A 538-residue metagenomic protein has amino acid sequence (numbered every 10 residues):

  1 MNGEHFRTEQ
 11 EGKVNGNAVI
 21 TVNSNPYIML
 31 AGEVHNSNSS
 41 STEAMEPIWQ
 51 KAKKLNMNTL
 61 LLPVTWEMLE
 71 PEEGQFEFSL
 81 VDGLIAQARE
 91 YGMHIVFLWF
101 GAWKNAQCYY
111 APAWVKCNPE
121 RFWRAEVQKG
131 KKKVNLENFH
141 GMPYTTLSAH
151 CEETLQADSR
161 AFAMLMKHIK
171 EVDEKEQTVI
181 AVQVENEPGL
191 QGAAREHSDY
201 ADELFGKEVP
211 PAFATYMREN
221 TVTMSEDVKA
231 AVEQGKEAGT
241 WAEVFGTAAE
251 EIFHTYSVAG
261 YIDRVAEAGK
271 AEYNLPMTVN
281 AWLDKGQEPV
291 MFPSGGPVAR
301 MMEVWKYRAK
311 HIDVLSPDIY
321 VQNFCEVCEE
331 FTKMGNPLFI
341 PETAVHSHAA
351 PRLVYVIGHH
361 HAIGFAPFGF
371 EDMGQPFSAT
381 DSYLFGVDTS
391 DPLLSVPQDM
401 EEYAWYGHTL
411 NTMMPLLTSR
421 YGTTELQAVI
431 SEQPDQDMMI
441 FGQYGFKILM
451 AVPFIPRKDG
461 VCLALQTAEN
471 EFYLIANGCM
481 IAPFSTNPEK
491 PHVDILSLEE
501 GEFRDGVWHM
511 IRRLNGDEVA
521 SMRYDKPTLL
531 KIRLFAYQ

Functional and structural regions predicted by a protein language model:
M1-N58: N-terminal carbohydrate-binding accessory modules
I28-G32, N58-L62, I95-W99, I180-V184 (+4 more regions): Hydrophobic faces of well-ordered beta-strands that scaffold small-molecule active sites in alpha/beta enzyme cores
S37-K54, V290-R308, F324-V327, A350-L353: Short, acidic/polar
A44-R124, I169, V258-E272: Aromatic-lined substrate-binding rim segments of carbohydrate-active enzymes
R89, M93, R264-L275, M301-W405: Catalytic-core region of carbohydrate-active enzymes that cleave or remodel glycosidic bonds
E120-M302: Polysaccharide-binding and catalytic clefts of secreted carbohydrate-active enzymes
V354-E489: Aromatic- and carboxylate-lined catalytic core of secreted/periplasmic carbohydrate-active enzymes
K447-K458, N470-Q538: C-terminal beta-sandwich/jelly-roll accessory domains of carbohydrate-active enzymes
